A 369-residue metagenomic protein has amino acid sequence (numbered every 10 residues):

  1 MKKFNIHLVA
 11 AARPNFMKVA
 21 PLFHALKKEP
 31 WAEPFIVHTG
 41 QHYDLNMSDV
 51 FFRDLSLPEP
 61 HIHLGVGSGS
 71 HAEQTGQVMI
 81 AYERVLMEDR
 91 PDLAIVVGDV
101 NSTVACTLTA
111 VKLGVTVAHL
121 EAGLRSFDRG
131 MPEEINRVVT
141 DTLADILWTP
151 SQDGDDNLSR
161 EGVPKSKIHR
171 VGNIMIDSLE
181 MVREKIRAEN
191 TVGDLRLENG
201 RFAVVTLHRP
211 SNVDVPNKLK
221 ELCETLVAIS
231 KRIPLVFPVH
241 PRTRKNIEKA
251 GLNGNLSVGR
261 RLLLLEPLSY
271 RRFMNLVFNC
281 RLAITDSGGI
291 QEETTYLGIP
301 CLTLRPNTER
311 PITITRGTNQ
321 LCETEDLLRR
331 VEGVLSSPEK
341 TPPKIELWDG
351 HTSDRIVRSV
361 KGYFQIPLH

Functional and structural regions predicted by a protein language model:
M1-R232, T243-H369: Nucleotide-activated sugar donor-binding and catalytic core shared by glycosyltransferases and related lipid-linked
L235: Substrate-recognition element of Asp-dependent hydrolases with the DxDx(T/V) motif
H240: Conserved C-terminal portion of the radical SAM core fold that forms the substrate/S-adenosylmethionine-binding
